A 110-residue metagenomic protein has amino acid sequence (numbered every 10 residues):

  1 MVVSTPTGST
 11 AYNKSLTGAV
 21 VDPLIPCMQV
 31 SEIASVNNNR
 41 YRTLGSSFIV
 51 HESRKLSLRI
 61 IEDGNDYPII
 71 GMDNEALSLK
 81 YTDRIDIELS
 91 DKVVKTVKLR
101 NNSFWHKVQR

Functional and structural regions predicted by a protein language model:
M1-V3, Y81: Conserved anion/nucleotide-ligand pocket segment
P6-T7: Short glycine-cluster motifs
T10-R110: Catalytic phosphate-donor-binding core of small-molecule kinases
